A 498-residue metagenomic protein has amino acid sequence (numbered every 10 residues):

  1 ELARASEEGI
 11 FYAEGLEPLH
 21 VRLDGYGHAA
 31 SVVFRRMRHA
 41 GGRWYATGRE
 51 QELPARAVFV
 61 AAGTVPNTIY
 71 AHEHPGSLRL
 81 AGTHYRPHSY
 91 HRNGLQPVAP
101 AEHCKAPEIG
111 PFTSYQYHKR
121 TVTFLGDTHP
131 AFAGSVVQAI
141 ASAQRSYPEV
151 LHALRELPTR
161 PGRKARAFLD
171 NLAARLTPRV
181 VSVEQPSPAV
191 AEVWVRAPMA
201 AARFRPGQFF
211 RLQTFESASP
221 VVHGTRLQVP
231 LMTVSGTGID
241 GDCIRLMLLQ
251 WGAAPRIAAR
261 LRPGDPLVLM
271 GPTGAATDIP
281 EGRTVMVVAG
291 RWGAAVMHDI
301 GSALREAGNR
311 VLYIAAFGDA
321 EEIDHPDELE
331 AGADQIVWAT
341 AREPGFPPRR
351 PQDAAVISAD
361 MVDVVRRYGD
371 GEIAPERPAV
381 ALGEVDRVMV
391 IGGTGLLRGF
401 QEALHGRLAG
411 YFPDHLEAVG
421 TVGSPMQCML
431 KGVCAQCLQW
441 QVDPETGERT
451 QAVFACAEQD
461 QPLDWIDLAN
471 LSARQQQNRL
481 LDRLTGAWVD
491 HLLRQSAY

Functional and structural regions predicted by a protein language model:
E1-L16, R160-D170, G318-E328: Rossmann-like dinucleotide-binding cores of NAD(P)H-dependent redox enzymes
E1-R79, D334, A355-D363: A Rossmann-like FAD-binding core segment of flavoenzymes
A99, A106-G134: Short FAD-binding loop at a beta-strand-to-alpha-helix junction that anchors the flavin cofactor in diverse
F124-A153: A conserved FAD-binding loop/helix module that cradles the flavin
R175-P263: Ferredoxin-reductase
V180, W440-P444, V453-Y498: Short Fe-S-cluster ligation motifs
A253-Q427: FNR/FR-type flavoprotein reductase catalytic core
V296, T394-G395, S424-Q461: Local cysteine-cluster metal-coordination motifs and their immediate loop/turn environment, predominantly Fe-S cluster
